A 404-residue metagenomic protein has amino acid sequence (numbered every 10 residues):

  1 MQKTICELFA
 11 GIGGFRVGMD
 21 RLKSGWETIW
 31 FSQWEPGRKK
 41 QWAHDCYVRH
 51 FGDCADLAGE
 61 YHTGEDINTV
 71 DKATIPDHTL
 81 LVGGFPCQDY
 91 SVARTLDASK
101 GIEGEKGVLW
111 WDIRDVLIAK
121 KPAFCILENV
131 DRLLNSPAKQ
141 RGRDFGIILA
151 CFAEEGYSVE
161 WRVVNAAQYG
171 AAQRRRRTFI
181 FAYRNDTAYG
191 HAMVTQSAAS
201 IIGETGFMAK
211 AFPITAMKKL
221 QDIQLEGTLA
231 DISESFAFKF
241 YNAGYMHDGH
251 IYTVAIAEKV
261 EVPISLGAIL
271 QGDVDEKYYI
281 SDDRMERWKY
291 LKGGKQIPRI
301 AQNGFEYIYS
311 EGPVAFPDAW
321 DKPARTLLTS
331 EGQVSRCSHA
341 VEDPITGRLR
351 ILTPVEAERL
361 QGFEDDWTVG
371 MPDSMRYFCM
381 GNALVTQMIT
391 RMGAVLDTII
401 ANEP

Functional and structural regions predicted by a protein language model:
M1-I5: Extreme N-terminal starter segment of soluble prokaryotic enzymes
L8-I12: Class I SAM-dependent methyltransferase "Motif I" SAM/SAH-binding loop
G13-V17: Glycine-rich SAM-binding Motif I of class I
R21-A73: Glycine-rich phosphate-binding loop and adjoining beta1-alpha1-beta2 segment of Rossmann-like nucleotide-binding folds
K40-D45, G142-G146, P354: Short, surface-exposed alpha-helical segments at coil->helix boundaries
V70-H78, Y90-V314: Class I S-adenosyl-L-methionine
H78-G84: Short SAM/SAH-binding signature in class I
Y245-P404: C-terminal target-recognition/interaction regions appended to catalytic cores
